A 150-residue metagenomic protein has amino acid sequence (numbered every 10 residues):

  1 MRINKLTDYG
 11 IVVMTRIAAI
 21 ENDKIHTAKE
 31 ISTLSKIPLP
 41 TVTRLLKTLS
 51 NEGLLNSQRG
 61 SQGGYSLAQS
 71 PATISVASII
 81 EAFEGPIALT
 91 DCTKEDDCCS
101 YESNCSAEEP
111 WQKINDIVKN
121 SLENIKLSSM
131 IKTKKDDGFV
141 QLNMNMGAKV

Functional and structural regions predicted by a protein language model:
I11-N22: Short amphipathic alpha-helical interface segments
K29-S35: A short alpha-helical element within helix-turn-helix/winged-helix DNA-binding domains across DNA-binding proteins
T33, S50-N51: Alpha-helical residues within the helix-turn-helix
E52-L67: Beta-hairpin "wing" of winged helix-turn-helix
P71-D96, E108, Q112-D116: Conserved segment of winged-helix/HTH DNA-binding domains
D96-V150: C-terminal regulatory/oligomerization modules of transcriptional regulators
